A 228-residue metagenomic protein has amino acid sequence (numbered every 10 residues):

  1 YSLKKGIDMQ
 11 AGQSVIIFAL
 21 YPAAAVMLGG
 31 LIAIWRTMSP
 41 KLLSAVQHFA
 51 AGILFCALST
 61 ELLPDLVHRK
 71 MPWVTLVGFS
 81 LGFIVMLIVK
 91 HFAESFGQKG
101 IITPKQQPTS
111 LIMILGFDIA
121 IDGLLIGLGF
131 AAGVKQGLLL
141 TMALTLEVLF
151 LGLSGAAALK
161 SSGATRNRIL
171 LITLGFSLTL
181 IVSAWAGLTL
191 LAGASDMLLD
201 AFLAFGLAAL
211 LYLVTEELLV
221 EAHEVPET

Functional and structural regions predicted by a protein language model:
Y1-T228: Intrinsically disordered, metal-sensing/regulatory segments
